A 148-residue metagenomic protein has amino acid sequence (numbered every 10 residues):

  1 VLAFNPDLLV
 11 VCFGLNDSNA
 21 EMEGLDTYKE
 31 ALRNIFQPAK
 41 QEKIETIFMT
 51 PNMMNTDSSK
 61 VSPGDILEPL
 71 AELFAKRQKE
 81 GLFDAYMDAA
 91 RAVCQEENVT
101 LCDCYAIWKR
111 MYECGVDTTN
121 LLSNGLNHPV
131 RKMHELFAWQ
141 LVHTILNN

Functional and structural regions predicted by a protein language model:
V1-N148: Alpha-helical cap/lid subdomain in secreted, periplasmic, or secretory-pathway luminal O-acyl-processing enzymes
